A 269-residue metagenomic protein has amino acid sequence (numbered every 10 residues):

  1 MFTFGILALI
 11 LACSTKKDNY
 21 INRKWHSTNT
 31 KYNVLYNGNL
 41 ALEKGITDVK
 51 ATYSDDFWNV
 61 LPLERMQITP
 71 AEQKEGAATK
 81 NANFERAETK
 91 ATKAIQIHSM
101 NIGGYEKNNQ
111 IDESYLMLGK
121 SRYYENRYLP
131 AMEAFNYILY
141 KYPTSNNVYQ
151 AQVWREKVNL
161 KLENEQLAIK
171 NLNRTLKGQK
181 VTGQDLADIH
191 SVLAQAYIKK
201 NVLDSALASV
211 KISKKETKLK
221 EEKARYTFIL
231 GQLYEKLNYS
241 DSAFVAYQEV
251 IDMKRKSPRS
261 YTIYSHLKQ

Functional and structural regions predicted by a protein language model:
F2-I10: Bacterial N-terminal signal peptides
A12-Q269: Acidic, polar-rich low-complexity tracts and alpha-helical solenoid repeat scaffolds
